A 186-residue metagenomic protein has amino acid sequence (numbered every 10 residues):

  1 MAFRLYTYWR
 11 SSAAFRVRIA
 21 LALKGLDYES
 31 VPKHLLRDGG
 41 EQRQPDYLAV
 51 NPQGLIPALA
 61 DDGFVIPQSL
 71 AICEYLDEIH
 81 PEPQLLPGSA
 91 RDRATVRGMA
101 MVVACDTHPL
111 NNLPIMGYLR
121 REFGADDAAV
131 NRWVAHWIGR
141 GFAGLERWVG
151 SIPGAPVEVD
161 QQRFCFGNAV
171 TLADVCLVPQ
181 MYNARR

Functional and structural regions predicted by a protein language model:
M1-V130: GST-like domain detector, emphasizing the conserved glutathione-binding G-site in the N-terminal thioredoxin-like
V103-R186: GST-like fold's C-terminal all-alpha helical module
